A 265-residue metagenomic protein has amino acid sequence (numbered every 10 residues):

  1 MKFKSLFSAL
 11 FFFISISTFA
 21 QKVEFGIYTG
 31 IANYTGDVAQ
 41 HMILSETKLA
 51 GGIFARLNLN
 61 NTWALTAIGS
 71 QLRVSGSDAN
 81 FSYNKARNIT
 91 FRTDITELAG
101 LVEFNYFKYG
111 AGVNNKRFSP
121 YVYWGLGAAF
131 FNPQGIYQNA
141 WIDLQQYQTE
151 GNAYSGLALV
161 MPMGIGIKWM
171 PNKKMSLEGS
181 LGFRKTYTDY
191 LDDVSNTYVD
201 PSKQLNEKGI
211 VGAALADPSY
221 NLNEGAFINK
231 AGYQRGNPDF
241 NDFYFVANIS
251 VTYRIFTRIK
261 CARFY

Functional and structural regions predicted by a protein language model:
Q21, S45-L49, D94-L98, F118 (+2 more regions): Residues that define the transmembrane beta-barrel architecture of outer-membrane proteins
Q21-N58, P133, Y244-N248, T252-R258: Short glycine/proline- and aromatic-enriched beta-strand/turn motifs that initiate or cap beta-hairpins
V23, T62-L65, G110, K174-L177 (+1 more regions): Repeated loop/turn-to-beta-strand initiation elements of outer-membrane beta-barrel proteins
I27, I53-L57, G100-F104, W124-A128 (+3 more regions): Residues on the lipid-exposed face of transmembrane beta-strands in outer-membrane beta-barrel proteins
T35-H41, N84-R92, Q146-A153, R235-N237: Extracellular loop and loop/strand-boundary signature of outer-membrane beta-barrel proteins
D37-M42, S77-N84, P133-W141, Y190-N196 (+1 more regions): Outer-membrane beta-barrel translocator domains and adjoining extracellular loop/strand segments of Gram-negative
W63, I68-W141: Gram-negative (and chloroplast) outer-membrane scaffold detector with strong preference for beta-barrel transmembrane
N172-Y265: Predominantly the C-terminal beta-signal and adjacent terminal strand-loop region of outer-membrane beta-barrel
